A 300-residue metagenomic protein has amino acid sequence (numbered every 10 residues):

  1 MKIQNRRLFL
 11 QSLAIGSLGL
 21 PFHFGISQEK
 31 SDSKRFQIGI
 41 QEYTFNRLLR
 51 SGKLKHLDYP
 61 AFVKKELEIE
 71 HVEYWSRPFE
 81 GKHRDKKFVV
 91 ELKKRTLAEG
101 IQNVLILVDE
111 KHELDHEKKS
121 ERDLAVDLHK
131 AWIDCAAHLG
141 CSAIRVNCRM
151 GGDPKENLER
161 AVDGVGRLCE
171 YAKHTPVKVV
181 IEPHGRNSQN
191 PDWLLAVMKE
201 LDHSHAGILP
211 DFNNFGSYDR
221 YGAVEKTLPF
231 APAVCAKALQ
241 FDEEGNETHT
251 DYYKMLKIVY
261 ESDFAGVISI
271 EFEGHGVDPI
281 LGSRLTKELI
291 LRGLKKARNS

Functional and structural regions predicted by a protein language model:
K2-H138, E156, K173, H203 (+3 more regions): N-terminal pre-domain/capping segments
G39, E73, R145, I208-L209 (+2 more regions): Structural recognition of the beta-strand scaffold that forms the well-ordered cores of secreted hydrolase catalytic
E66-L67, L139, P229, S262: Structural motif
H71, N103, A143, A233 (+1 more regions): Residues at the N-termini of beta-strands
H71-V72, V162, G166-I258: Acidic/histidine-rich catalytic cores of soluble enzymes
I101, V177, S262-G266: A short helix->loop->beta-strand "cap" motif at the edges of active sites that frequently abuts
A136-K155, T175-H184: Active-site groove signature of glycoside hydrolases
G151-V165: Active-site cleft segment of glycoside hydrolase catalytic domains centered on the general acid/base Glu
